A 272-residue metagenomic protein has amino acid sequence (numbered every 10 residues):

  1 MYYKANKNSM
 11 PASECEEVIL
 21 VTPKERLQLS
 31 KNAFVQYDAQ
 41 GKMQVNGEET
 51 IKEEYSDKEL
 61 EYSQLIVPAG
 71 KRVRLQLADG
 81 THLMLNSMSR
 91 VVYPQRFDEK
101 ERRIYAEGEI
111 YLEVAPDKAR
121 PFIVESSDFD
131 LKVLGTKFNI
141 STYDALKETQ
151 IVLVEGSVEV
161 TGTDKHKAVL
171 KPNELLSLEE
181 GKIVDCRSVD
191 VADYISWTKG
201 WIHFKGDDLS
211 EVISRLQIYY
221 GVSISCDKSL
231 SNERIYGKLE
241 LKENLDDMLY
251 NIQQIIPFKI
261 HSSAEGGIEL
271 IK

Functional and structural regions predicted by a protein language model:
Y2-K272: A residue-level detector for the "anchor" residue at the start of short, highly conserved motifs
